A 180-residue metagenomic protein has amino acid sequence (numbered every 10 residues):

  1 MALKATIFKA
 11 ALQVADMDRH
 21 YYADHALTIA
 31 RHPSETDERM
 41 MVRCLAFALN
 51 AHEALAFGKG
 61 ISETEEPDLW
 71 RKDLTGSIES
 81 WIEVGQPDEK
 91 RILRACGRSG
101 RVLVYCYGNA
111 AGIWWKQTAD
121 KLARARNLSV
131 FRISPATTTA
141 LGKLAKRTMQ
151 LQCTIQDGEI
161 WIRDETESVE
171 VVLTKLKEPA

Functional and structural regions predicted by a protein language model:
M1-R19, I160-V172, K177: Mixed-charge (Asp/Glu-Lys/Arg
D16-I61: Acidic-basic catalytic patches of nuclease active cores, encompassing PD-(D/E)XK and other metal-cofactor nuclease
A23-L27, E79-G85, V169-L176: Short amphipathic beta-strand/extended segments with alternating polar/hydrophobic composition
V42-L49, E63-E66, W70-K72, K90-R91 (+2 more regions): Terminal alpha-helical anchor/extension segments at protein ends
E53, E65-P67, I78, R98-R101: A generic structural signal for short beta-strands and their flanking turns/coil linkers
L69-R71, G76-A95: Conserved catalytic cores of phosphodiester-cleaving nucleases, focusing on short active-site segments
P87-K143: Feature captures the catalytic cores and cofactor-binding loops of soluble hydro-lyases/lyases that act on carboxylate
S129, I133-A180: Non-catalytic C-terminal interaction segments of nucleic acid-processing enzymes
